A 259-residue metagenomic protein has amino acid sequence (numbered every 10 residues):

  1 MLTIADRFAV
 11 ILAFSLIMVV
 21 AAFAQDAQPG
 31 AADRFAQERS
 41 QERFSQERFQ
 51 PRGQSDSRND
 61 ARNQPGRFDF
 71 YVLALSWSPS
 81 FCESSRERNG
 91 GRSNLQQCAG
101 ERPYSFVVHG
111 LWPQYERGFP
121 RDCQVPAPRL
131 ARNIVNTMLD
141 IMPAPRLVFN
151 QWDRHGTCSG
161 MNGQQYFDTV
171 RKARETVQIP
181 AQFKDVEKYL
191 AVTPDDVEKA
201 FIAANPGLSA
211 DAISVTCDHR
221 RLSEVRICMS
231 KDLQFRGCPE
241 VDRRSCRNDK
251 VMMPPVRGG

Functional and structural regions predicted by a protein language model:
M1-A5: N-terminal secretory signal peptides that target proteins for export/translocation
D6-R7, Q25: Plant-biased detector of terminal regions, especially N-terminal secretory signal peptides and adjacent cleavage-site
V10-V19: Bacterial N-terminal signal peptides
A22-P29: Boundary at the C-terminal end of the N-terminal hydrophobic targeting segment
A36, E47-E83, E87-Q97, L139: Aromatic-lined ligand-binding clefts that engage carbohydrates, nucleic acids, or primary amines
V72, R86-G259: Domain-level detector of nuclease and nuclease-like folds in predominantly extracellular/periplasmic contexts
